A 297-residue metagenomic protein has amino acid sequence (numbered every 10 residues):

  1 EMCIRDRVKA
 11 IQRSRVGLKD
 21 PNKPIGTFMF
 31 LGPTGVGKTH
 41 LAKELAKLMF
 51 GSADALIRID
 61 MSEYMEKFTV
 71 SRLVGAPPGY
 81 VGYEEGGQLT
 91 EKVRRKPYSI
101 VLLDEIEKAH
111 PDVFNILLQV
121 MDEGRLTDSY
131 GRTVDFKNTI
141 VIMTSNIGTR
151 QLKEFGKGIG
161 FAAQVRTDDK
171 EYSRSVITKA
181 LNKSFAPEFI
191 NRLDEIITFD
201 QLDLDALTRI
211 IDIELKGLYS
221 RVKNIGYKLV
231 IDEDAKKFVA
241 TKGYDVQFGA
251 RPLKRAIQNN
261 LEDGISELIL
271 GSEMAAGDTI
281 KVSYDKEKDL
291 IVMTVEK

Functional and structural regions predicted by a protein language model:
E1, R5-K297: AAA+ P-loop NTPase nucleotide-binding core of proteostasis motors
